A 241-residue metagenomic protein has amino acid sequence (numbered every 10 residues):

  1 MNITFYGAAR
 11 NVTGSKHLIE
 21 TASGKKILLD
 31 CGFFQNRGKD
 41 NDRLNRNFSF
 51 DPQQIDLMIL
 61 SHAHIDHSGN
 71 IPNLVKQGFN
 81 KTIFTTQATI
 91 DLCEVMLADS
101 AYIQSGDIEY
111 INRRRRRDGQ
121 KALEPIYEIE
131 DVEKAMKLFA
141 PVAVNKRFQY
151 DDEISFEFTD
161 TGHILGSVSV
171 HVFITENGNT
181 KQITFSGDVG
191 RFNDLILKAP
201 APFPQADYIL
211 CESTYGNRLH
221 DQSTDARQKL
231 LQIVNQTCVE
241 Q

Functional and structural regions predicted by a protein language model:
M1-Q53, K134-K198: Core dinuclear metal-dependent hydrolase active-site scaffold
G7, H62-A63, D225: Residues that cap or flank secondary-structure elements
A8, A88-T89, T161, T214: An acidic- and aromatic-residue-enriched active-site/binding cleft used to recognize and process polar
N11, T21-K81, T85-K134, R191-K198: Pre-active-site segment of Zn-dependent metallo-hydrolases
S15, N70, Q222-A226: Residues at alpha-helix caps and immediate loop-helix transition turns in enzyme cores, especially N- and C-cap
K76, E176, Q236-V239: Secondary-structure boundary motif
S169, Q182, V189-Q241: Cap/insert and terminal regions of metallo-dependent hydrolase folds
